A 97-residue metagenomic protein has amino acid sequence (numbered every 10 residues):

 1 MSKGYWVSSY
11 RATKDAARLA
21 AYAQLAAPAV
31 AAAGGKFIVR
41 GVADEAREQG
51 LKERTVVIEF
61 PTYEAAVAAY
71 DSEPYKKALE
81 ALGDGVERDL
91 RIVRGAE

Functional and structural regions predicted by a protein language model:
M1-R54, P61-D71, R94-E97: Short S/T/G/P-rich N-terminal loop/turn motif that feeds into the first structured element of a domain
A66-R91: C-terminal structural segments of small proteins and small subunits
